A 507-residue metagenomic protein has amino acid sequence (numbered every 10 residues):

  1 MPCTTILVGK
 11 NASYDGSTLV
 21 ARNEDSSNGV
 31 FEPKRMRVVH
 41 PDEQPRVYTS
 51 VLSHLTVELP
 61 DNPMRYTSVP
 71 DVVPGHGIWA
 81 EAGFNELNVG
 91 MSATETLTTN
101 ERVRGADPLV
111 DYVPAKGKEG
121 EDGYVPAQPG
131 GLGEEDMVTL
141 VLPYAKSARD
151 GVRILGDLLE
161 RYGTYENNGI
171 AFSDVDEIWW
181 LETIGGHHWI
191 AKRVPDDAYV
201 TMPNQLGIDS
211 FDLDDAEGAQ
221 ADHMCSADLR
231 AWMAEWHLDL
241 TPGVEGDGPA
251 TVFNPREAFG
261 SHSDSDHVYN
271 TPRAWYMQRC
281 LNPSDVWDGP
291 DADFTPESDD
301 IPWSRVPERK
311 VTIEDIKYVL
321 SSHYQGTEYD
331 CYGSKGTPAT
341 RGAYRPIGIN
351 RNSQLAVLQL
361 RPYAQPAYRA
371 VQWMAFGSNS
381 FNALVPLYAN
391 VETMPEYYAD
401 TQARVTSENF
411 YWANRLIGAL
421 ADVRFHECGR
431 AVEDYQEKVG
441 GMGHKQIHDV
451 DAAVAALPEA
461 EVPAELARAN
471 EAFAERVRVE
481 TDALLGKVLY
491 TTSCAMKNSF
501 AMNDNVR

Functional and structural regions predicted by a protein language model:
P2-E134, I154-G289, D293: A contiguous strand-loop segment
A21-R35, T96, L181-T183, V319-D330 (+3 more regions): Soluble extracytoplasmic regions of secretory-pathway and membrane proteins
P60-Y66, V152, S334-G342: Short Pro/Gly-enriched beta-strand edge/turn motifs at strand-loop
V138-Y144: Short, well-ordered beta-strand elements within core beta-sheets of diverse protein domains
Y144-D150: Short, charged, surface-exposed loops that flank catalytic or proteolytic processing sites
A231-Y368: Glycine-rich, aromatic-lined ligand/substrate-binding cores of catalytic and carbohydrate-binding domains
Y324-Q325, Y329-A456: Substrate-recognition/cap regions that form aromatic- and gly/pro-loop-enriched pockets for small-molecule ligands
Q436-R507: Histidine-centered catalytic/metal-binding microenvironments
